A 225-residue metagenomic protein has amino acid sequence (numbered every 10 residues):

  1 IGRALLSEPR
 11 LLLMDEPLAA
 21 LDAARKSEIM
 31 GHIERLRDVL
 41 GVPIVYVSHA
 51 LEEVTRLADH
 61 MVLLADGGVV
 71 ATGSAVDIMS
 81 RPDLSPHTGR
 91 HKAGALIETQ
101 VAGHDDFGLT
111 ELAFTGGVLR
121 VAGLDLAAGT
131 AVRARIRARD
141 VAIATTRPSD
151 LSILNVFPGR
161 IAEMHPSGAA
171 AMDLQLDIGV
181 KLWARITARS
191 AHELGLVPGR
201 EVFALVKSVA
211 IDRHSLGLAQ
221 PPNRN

Functional and structural regions predicted by a protein language model:
I1: Hydrophobic anchor residue at the start of the ABC signature
E8: Conserved catalytic motifs of ABC-family nucleotide-binding domains
L12-E16: Catalytic Walker B motif of ABC-type/P-loop ATPase nucleotide-binding domains
A20-L21, L36: Short coil-to-helix N-cap segments within the nucleotide-binding domains
K26-L40: Helical segment within the ABC ATPase nucleotide-binding domain
E34, D38, S48-G117: Internal alpha/beta loop-helix hairpins
G116-H165, W183-N225: Glycine/charge-rich catalytic "coupling/switch" loops of P-loop NTPases
